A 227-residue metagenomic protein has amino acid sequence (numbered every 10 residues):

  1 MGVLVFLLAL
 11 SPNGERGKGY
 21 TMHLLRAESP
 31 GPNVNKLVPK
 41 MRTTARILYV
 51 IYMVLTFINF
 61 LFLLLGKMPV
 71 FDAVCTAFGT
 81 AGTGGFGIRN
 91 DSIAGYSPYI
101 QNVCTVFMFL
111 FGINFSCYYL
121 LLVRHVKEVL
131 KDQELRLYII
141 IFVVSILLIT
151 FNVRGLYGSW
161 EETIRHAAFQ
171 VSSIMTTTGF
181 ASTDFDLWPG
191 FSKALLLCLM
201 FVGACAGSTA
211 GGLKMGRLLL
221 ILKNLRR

Functional and structural regions predicted by a protein language model:
M1-R227: Membrane-proximal intracellular helices of multi-pass ion channels
